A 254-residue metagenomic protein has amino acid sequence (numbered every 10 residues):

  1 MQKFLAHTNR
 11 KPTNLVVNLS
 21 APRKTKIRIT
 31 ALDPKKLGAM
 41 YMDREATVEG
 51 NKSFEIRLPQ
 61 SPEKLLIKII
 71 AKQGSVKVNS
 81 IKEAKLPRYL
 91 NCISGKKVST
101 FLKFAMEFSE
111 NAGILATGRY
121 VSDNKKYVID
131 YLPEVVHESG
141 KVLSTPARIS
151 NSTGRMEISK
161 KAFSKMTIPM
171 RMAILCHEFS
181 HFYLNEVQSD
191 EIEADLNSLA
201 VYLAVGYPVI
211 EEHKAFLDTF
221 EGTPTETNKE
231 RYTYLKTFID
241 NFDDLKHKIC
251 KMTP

Functional and structural regions predicted by a protein language model:
M1-N91: Beta-strand-enriched, solvent-exposed domains that form extended recognition/catalytic surfaces
I93-N151: Auxiliary, metal-adjacent structural segments of Zn-dependent hydrolase domains
S99, K103-M106, M156, A173 (+1 more regions): Solvent-exposed, polar/charged alpha-helical surfaces in well-ordered, non-transmembrane soluble domains, broadly
M106-I114, S180-L184, L199-Y207, E221 (+1 more regions): Sec-exported extracytoplasmic/periplasmic mature domains
A112-N124, E186-S189, V205-L217: Surface-exposed patches in mature extracellular/periplasmic domains of secreted proteins
D130-I168, F179-N185: Active-site scaffold of zinc-dependent metalloenzymes
K161-K165, P169, E178-E193, A200-V209: Catalytic Zn2+-binding segment of zinc metalloproteases
V205-P254: Long, well-structured alpha-helical subdomains associated with metal-dependent extracellular/ecto-lumenal hydrolases
